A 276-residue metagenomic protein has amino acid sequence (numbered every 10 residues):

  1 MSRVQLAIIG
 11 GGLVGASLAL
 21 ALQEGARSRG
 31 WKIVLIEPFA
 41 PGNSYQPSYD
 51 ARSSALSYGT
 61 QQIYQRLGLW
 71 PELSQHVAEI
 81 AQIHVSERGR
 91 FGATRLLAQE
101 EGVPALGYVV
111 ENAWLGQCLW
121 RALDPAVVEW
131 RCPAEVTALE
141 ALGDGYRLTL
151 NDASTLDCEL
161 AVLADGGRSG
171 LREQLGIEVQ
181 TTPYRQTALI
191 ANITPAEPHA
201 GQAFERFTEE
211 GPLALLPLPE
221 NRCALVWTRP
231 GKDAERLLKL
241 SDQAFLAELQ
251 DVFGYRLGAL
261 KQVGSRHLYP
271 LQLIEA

Functional and structural regions predicted by a protein language model:
M1-V14, V34: Beta1/beta-strand and adjacent pyrophosphate-binding region of the FAD-binding site in flavoprotein oxidoreductases
S2, H76-Q174, T182-T187, D242: Conserved N-terminal helical subregion
V14, P41, R168: Conserved Rossmann-like nucleotide-cofactor binding loop
L18-W31, I63, A126: A short, Lys/Arg-enriched amphipathic alpha-helix followed by its capping loop at the start of a domain
Q23-D50: Glycine-rich FAD pyrophosphate-binding loop
P47-R88: N-terminal FAD cofactor-binding segment of flavoenzymes
R168-A203, P219-C223, R229-D233, F245-G254: Central beta-strand plus flanking loop segment that forms part of the substrate or channel wall within the catalytic
D233-A276: FAD/FMN-dependent oxidoreductases across multiple families
